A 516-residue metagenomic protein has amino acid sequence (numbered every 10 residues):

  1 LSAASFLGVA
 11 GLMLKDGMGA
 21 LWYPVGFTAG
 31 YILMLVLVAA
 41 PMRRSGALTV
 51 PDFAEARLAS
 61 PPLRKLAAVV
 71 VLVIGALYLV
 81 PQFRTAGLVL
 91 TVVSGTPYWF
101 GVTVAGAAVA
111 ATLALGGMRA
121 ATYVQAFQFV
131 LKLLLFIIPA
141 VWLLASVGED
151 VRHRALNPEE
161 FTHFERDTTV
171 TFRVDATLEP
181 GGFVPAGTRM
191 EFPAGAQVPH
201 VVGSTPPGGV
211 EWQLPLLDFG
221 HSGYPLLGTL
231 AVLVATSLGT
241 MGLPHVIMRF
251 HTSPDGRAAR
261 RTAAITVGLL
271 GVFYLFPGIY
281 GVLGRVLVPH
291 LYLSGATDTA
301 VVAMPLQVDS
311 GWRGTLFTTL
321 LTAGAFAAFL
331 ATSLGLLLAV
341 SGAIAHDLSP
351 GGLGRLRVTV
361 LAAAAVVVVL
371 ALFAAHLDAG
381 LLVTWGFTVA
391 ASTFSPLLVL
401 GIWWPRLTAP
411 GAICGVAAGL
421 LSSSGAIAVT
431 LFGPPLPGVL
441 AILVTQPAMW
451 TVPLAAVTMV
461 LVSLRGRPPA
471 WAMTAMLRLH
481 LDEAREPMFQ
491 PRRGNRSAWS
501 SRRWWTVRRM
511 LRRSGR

Functional and structural regions predicted by a protein language model:
L1-R516: Membrane-embedded helix-loop-helix hairpins and adjacent transmembrane boundary segments in multi-pass transporters
